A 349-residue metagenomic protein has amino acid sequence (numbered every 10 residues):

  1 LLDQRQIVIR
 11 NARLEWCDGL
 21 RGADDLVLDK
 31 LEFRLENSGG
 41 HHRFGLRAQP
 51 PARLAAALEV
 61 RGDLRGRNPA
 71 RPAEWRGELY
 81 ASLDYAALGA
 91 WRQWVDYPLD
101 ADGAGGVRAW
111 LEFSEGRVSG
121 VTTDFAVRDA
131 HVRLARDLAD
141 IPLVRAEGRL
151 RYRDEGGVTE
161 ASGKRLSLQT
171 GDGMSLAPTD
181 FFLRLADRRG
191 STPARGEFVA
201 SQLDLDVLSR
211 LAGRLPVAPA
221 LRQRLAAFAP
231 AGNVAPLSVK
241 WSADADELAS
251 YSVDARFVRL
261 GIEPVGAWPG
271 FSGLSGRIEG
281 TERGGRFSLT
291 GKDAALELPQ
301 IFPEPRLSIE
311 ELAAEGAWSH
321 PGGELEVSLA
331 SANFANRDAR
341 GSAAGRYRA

Functional and structural regions predicted by a protein language model:
L1-V95, D102, L203, R256-V258 (+1 more regions): Elongated, acidic membrane-bridging lipid-handling scaffolds and related periplasm/extracellular "bridge/tunnel" systems
Q4, N11, A23, L28-K30 (+17 more regions): Surface-exposed or flexible loop/turn and strand-edge residues in extracellular/cell-surface modules
N11, D18, N37, L83-Y85 (+9 more regions): Residues on the solvent-exposed faces and adjacent turns of beta-rich solenoids used to engage binding targets
A12, S38-H42, D84-R92, A126-H131 (+5 more regions): Flexible, solvent-exposed coil segments and beta strand-coil junctions, predominantly the extracellular/periplasmic
L20-F33, P51-L64, G89-L111, D137-R149 (+5 more regions): Amphipathic hydrophobic-ligand
H41-R43, R117, G156-A161, G284-L289 (+1 more regions): Repeated loop/turn-to-beta-strand initiation elements of outer-membrane beta-barrel proteins
F44-R47, A161-L166, V258-L260, L325-A332: Transmembrane beta-strand segments that form the barrel wall of outer-membrane beta-barrel proteins
K240-W268: Long hydrophobic segments that form regular secondary structure
